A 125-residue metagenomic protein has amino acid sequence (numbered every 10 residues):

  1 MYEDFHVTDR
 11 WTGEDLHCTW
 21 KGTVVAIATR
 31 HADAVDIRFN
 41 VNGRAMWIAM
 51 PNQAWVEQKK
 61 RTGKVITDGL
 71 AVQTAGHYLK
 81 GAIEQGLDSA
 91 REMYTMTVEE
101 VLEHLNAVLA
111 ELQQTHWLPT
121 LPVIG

Functional and structural regions predicted by a protein language model:
M1-G125: Extended, alpha-helix-rich binding/interface surfaces that flank or overlap catalytic cores and mediate recognition
